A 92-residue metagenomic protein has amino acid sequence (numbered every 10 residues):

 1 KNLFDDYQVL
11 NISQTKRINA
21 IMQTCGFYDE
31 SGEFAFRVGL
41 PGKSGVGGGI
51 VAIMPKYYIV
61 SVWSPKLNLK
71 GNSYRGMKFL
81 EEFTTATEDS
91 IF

Functional and structural regions predicted by a protein language model:
N2-F92: Structured C-terminal helix/loop/strand segments within mature extracytoplasmic catalytic/sensor domains
